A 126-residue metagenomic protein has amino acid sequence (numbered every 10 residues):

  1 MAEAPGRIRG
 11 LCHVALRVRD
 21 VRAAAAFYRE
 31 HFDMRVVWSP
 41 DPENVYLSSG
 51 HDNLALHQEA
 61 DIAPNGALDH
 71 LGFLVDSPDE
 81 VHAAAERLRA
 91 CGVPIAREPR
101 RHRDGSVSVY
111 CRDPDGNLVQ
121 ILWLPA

Functional and structural regions predicted by a protein language model:
M1-R22, L68-L71, P125-A126: N-terminal beta-strand motif that seeds the catalytic metal site of vicinal oxygen chelate
M1-R7, E86-A126: Vicinal oxygen chelate
R9, A15-L54: Core segments of cupin and vicinal oxygen chelate
W38-P40, H57-D61, W123-A126: Acetyl-CoA-dependent GNAT
E43, E59, E98-H102: Short, solvent-exposed loop/turn elements at beta->coil junctions and helix N-caps that rim active or binding pockets
E43-V45, D69, G105-V109: Short beta-strand micro-motifs in enzyme catalytic cores
D52-A55, A63-N65, D115-V119: Short, charged/polar, Gly/Pro-enriched secondary-structure boundary elements
D79-A85: Short amphipathic alpha-helices within nucleic acid-binding modules
